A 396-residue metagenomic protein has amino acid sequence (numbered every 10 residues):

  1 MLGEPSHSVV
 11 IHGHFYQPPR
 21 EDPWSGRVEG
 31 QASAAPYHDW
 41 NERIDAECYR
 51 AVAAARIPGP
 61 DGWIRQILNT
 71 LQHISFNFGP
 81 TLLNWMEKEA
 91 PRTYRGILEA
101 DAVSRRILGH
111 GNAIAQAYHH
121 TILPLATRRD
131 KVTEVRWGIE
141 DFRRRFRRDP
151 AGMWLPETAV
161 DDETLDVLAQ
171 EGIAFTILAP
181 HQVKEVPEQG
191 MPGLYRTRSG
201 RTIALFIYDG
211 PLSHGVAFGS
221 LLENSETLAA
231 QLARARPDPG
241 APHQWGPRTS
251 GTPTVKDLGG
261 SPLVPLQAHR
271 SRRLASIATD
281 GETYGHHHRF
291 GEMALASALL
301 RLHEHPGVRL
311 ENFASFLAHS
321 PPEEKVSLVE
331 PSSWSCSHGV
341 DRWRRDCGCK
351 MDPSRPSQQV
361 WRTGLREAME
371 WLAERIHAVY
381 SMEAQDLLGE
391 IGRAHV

Functional and structural regions predicted by a protein language model:
L2-G59, N69, T81, G190-I203 (+3 more regions): Active-site and substrate-binding clefts of carbohydrate-active enzymes
S8-G13, Q17-R128, T133-E134, A151-L155 (+1 more regions): Short, well-structured secondary-structure segments
W63, I97-S104, F142, L232-G240 (+2 more regions): Hydrophobic, Leu/Ile/Phe/Ala-enriched alpha-helical segments that form helix-helix packing faces
R95-N112, R136, R148, A169-A204 (+2 more regions): Acidic, His- and aromatic-enriched active-site or binding-groove loops in soluble protein domains that engage sugars
A117-T127, R147-A151, L212-G219, A275-G285: Glycine- and acidic
K131-L155, A230-H243, L263-I277: CE4/NodB-like, metal-dependent polysaccharide N-deacetylase domain that modifies extracellular/periplasmic N-acetylated
G138, R144-E188, H243, L258 (+2 more regions): Catalytic domains of cell-wall/extracellular-matrix polysaccharide-remodeling enzymes, centered on de-N-acetylation
R201, A241-S271, A394: Intrinsic disorder/low-complexity segments
